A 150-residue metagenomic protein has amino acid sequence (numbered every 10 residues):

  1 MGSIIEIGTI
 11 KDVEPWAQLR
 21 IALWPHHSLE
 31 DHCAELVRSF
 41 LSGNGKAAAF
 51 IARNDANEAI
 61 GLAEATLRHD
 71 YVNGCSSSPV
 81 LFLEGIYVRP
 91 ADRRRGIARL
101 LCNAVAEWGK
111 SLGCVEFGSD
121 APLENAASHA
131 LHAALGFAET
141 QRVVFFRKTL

Functional and structural regions predicted by a protein language model:
G2-W16: A short beta-loop-alpha structural element at the N-terminal edge of CoA-dependent acyl/N-acetyltransferase catalytic
G8, I86-V88, A121: Hydrophobic adenine-recognition pocket in adenosine-nucleotide-binding enzymes
H27-N54, E64, D70: Active-site rim helix/loop that mediates acceptor-substrate recognition in acyltransferases
I51, E58-L67, F82, Y87: Conserved beta-strand in the GNAT
H69-L83, R93, T140-Q141: A conserved beta-turn-beta hairpin within the catalytic core of GNAT-like acetyltransferases that forms part
V88, R94-E107, A134: Conserved acetyl-CoA-binding loop-helix of GNAT-fold acetyltransferases
R99, S111, L123-R142: Conserved active-site alpha-helix within GNAT-family acetyltransferase domains
G109-A121: Conserved GNAT acetyl-CoA-binding A-motif
